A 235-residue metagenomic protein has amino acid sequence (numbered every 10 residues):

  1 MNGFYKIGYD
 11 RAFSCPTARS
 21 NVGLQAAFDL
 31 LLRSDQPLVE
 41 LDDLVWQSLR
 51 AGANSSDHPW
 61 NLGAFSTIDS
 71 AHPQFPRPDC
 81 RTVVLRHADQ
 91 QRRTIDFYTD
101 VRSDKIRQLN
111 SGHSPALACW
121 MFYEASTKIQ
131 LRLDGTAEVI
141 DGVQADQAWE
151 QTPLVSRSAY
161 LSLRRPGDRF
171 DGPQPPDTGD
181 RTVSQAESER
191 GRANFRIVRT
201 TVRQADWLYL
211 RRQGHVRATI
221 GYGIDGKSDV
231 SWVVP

Functional and structural regions predicted by a protein language model:
N2-P235: Binding-site signature for planar aromatic cofactors or substrates
